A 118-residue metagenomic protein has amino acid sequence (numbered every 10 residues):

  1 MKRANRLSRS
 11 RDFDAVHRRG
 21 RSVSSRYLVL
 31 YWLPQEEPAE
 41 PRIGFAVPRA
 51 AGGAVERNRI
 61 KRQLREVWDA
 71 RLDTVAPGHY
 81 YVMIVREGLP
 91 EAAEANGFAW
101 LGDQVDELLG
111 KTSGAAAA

Functional and structural regions predicted by a protein language model:
M1-A118: Positively charged, solvent-exposed patches that mediate nucleic-acid binding
